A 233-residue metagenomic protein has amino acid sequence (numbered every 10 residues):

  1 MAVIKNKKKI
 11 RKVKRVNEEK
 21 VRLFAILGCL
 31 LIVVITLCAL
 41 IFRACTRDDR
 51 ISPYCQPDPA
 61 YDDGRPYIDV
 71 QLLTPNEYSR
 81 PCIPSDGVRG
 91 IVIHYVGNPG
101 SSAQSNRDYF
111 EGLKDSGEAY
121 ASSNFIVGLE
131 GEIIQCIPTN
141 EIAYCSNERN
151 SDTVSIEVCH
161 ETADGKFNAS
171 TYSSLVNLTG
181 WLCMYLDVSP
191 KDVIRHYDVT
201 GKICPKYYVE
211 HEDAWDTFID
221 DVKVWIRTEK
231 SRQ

Functional and structural regions predicted by a protein language model:
A2-N147: N-terminal catalytic cores of peptidoglycan-degrading enzymes
N17-A25, C29, I41, C45-I68 (+1 more regions): Basic/polar, cationic surfaces and motifs that engage anionic cell-wall and phosphate/carboxylate ligands
I83-S85, G117-E118, Y144-E148, A163-S174 (+1 more regions): Extracytoplasmic/periplasmic, Sec-exported soluble proteins
V92, S155-E157, I194: Soluble periplasmic/extracytoplasmic beta-strand elements of cell-envelope proteins
G97, R149, V154-A163: Cell-envelope and extracellular/periplasmic
D108-G112, I142-Y144, N150-T153, T171-S173 (+3 more regions): General N-terminal targeting signals
